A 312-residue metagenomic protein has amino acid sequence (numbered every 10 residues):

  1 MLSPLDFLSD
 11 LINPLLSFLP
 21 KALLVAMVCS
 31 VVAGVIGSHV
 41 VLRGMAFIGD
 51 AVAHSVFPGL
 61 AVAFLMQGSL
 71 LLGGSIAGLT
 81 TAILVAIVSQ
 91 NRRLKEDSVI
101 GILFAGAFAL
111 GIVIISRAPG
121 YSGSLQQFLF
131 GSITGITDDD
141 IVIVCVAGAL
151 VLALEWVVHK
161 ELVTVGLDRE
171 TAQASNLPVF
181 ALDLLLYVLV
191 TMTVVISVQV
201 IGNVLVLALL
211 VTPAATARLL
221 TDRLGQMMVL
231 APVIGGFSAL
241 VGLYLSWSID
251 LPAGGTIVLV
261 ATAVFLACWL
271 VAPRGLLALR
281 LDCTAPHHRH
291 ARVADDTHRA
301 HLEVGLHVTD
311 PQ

Functional and structural regions predicted by a protein language model:
M1-V28: Membrane-interfacial amphipathic/re-entrant helices at transmembrane-helix boundaries
F18-A26, L125-L152: Loop-to-helix entry region at the N-terminal start of transmembrane alpha-helices in multi-pass membrane transporters
A22-V25, L70-G78, D97-G101, D140 (+3 more regions): Loop-to-transmembrane alpha-helix initiation sites
C29, T137-P213: Helix-loop-helix "hairpin" substructures at the membrane interface of multi-pass membrane proteins
S38-Y121, A217-V229, S246-I249, P273: Short loop segments and helix-boundary regions at transmembrane helix junctions of multi-pass inner-membrane proteins
I83, I87, A105-G120, I136-V144 (+3 more regions): Mid-bilayer segments of alpha-helical transmembrane spans in multi-pass integral membrane proteins that mediate
V204-G255: Transmembrane alpha-helical segments in multi-pass inner-membrane proteins
L251-Q312: Cytosolic-side transmembrane-helix boundaries in multi-pass membrane proteins
